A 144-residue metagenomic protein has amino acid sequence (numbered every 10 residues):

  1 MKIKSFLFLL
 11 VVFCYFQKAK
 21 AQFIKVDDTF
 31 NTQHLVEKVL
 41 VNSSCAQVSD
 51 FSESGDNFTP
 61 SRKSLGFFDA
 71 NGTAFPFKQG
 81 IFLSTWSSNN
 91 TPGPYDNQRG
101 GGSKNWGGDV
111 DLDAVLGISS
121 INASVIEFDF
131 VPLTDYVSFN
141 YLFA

Functional and structural regions predicted by a protein language model:
M1-K25: Bacterial Sec-dependent N-terminal signal peptides
Q22-A144: Aromatic (Trp/Tyr/Phe) and Gly/Pro-enriched flexible surface segments
